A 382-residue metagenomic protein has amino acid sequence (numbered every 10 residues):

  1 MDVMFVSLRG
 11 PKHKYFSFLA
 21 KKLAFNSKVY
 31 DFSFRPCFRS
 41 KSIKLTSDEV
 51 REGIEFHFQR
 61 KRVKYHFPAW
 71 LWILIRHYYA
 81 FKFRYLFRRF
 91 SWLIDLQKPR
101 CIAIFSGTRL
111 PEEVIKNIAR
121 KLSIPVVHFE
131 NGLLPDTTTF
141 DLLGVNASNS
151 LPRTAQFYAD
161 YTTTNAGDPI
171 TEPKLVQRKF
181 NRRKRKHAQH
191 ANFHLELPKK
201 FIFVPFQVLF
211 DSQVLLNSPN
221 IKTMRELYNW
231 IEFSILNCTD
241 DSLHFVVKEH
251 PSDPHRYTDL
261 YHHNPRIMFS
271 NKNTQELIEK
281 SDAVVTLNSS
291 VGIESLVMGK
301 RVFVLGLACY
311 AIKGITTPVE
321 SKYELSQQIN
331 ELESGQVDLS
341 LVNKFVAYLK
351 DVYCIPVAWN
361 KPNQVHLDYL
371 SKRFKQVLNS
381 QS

Functional and structural regions predicted by a protein language model:
M1-L45: N-terminal subdomain of nucleotide-sugar transferases
F32-R35, N131, K199-Q213, E249-H250 (+1 more regions): Short loop/turn segments at strand-loop or loop-helix junctions that form parts of catalytic or ligand-binding pockets
H57-R109, P173-F180: Conserved nucleotide-sugar donor-binding subdomain of glycosyltransferases
I104-F105, P111-E113, N271-P318: A donor-sugar binding/catalytic signature common to diverse glycosyltransferases and related nucleotide-sugar
N117-H187, G335: Active-site-proximal region of nucleotide-activated glycan assembly enzymes, centered on histidine/acidic-rich loops
L175-L216, N220, L227: Active-site cores of enzymes that catalyze phosphoryl transfer or operate on phosphate-rich substrates
Y228-M268: Catalytic donor nucleotide-activated moiety binding site of glycosyltransferases and closely related
V291-P356: Catalytic binding pocket for nucleotide-activated donors in carbohydrate/polymer assembly enzymes
